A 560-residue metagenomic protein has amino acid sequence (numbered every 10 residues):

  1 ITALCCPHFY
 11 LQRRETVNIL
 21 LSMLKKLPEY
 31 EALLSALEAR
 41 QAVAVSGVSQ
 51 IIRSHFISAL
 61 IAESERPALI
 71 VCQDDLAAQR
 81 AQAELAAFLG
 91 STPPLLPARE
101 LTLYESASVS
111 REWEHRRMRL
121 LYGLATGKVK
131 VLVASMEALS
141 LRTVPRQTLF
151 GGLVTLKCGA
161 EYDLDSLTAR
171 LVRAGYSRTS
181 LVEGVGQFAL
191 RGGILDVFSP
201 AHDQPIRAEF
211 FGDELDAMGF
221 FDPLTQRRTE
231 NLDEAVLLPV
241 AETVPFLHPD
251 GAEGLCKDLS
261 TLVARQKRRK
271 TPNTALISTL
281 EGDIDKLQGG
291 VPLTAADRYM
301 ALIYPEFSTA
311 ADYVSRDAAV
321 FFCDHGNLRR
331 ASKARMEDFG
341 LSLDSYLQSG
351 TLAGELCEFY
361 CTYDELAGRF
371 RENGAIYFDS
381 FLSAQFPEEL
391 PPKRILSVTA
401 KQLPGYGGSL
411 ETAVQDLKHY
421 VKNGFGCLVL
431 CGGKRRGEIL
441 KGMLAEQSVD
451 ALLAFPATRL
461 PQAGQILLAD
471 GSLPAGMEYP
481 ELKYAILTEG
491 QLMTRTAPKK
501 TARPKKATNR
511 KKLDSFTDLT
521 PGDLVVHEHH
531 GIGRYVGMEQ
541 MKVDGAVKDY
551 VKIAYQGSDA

Functional and structural regions predicted by a protein language model:
P7-A560: ASCE RecA-like P-loop NTPase motor cores that couple ATP hydrolysis to mechanical translocation on nucleic acids
